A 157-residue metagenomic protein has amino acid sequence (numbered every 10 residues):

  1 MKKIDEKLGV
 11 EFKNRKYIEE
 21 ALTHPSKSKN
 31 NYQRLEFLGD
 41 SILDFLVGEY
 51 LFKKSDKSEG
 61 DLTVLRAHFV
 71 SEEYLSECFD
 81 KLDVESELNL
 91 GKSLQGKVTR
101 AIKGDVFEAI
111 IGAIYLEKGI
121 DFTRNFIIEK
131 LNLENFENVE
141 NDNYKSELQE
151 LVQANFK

Functional and structural regions predicted by a protein language model:
M1-K157: Double-stranded RNA-binding/processing signature
